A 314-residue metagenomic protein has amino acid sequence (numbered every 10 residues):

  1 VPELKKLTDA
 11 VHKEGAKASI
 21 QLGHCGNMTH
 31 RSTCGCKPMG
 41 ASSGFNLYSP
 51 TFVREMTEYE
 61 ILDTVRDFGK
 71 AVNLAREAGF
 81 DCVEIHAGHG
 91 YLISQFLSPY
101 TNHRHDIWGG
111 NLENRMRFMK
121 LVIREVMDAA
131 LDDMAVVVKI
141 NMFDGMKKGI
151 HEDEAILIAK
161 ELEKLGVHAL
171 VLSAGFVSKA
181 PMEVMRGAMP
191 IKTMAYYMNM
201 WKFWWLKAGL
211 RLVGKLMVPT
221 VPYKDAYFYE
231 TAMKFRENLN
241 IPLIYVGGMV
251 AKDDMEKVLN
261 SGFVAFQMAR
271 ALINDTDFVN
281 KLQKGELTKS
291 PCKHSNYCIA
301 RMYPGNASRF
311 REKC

Functional and structural regions predicted by a protein language model:
V1-C314: Flavin-dependent oxidoreductase catalytic cores
